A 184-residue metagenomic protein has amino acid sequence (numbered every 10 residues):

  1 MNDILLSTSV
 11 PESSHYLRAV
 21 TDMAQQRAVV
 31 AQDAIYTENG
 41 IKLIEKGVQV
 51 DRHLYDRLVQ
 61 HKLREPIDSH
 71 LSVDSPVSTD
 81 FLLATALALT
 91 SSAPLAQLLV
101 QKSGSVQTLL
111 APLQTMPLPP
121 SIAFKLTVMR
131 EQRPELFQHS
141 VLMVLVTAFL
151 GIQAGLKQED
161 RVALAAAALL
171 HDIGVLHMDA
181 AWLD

Functional and structural regions predicted by a protein language model:
M1-M116, A123: Terminal helices and disordered tails flanking the catalytic cores of nucleotide-processing hydrolases
D68-D184: Acidic/His-rich, divalent-metal-binding segments that scaffold phosphate/diphosphate chemistry
